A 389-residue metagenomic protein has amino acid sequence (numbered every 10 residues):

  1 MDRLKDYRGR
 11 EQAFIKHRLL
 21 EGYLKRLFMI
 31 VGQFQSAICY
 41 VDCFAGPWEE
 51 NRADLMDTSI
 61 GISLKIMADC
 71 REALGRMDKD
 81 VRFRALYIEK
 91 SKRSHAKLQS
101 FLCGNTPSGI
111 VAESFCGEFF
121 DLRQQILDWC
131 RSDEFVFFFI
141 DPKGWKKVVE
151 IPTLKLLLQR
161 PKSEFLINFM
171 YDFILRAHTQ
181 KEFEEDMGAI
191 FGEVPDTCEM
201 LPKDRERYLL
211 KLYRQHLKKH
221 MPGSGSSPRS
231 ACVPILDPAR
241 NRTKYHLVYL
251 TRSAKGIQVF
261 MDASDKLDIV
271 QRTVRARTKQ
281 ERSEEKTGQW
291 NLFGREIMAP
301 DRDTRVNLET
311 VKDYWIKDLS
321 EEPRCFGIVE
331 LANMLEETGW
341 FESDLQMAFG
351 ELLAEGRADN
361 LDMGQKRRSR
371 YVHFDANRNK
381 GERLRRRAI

Functional and structural regions predicted by a protein language model:
D6, L19-I126, L166, W340-M347 (+1 more regions): SAM cofactor-binding core of SAM-dependent methyltransferases, primarily the Rossmann-like beta-alpha-beta module
L122-S132, K155: Short amphipathic alpha-helix with an adjacent loop that forms part of the alpha/beta core around
F135-K147: A short SAM/SAH-binding and catalytic strip from SAM-dependent methyltransferases
W145-L157: A short, conserved alpha-helix within the catalytic core of class I
P161-F173: Conserved beta-strand signature within the Rossmann-like core of class I S-adenosyl-L-methionine
K181-A239: A conserved mid-domain beta-alpha-beta active-site/ligand-binding segment of alpha/beta enzyme cores
H246-I257: Conserved beta strand-loop-helix elements of the APE1-like EEP
D262-I389: C-terminal target-recognition/interaction regions appended to catalytic cores
